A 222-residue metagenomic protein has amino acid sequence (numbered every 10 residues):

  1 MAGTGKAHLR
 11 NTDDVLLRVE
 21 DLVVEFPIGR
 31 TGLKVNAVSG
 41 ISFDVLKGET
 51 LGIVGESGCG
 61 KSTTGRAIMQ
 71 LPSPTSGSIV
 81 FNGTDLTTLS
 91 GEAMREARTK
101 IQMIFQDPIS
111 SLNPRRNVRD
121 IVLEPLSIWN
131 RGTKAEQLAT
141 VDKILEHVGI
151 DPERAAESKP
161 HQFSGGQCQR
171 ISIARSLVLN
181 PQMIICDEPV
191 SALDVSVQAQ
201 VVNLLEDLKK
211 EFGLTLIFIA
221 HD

Functional and structural regions predicted by a protein language model:
R30-L33, S73, L86-Q102, D120 (+1 more regions): ABC ATPase NBD coupling module
V54-G55: The feature captures the beta-strand-to-loop junction immediately N-terminal to the Walker
M69: Helix-to-loop junction immediately C-terminal to a conserved catalytic motif
G77-D85: Conserved ABC transporter NBD signature motif
K159-F163, Q167: Conserved ABC ATPase signature
I173, V201: Hydrophobic anchor residue at the start of the ABC signature
V178-Q182: A short, proline-enriched helix->beta-strand linker immediately N-terminal to the Walker B motif in ABC-type P-loop
